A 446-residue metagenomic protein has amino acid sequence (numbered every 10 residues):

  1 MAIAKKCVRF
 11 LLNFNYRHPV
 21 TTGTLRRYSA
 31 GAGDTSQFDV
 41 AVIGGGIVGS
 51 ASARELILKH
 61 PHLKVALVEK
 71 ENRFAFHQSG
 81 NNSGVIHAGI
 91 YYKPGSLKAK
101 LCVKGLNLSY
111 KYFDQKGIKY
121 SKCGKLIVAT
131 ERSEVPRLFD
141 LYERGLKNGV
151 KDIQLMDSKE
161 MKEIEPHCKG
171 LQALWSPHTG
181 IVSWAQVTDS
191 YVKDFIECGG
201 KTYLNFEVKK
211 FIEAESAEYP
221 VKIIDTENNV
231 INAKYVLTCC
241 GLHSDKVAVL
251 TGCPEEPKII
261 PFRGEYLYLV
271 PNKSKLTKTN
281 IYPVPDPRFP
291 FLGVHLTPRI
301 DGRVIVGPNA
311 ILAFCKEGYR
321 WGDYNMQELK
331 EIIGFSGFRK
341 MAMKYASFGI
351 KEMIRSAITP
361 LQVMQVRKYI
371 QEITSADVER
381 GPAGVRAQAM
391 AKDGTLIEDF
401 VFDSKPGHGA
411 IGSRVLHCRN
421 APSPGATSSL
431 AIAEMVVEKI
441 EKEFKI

Functional and structural regions predicted by a protein language model:
G33-V48, A66: Beta1/beta-strand and adjacent pyrophosphate-binding region of the FAD-binding site in flavoprotein oxidoreductases
A51, F211-M326: Flavin-dependent oxidoreductases
I57-G80: Glycine-rich FAD pyrophosphate-binding loop
A75-G105, Q115-Y120, E160, A313-K351: Glycine-rich active-site loop/strand segments that organize a redox cofactor
G84-I164, G170, G293-V294, C315: Dinucleotide-binding Rossmann-like beta1-alpha1 core, especially the glycine-rich loop that anchors the ADP
K93-K104, V128-R137, W175-I196, Y203 (+2 more regions): Short beta-strand to alpha-helix junction loop
L174-Y235, C239-K246, L430-E441: Helical element adjacent to the flavin cofactor pocket in flavoenzyme catalytic cores
S336, M341-I446: C-terminal catalytic lobe of FAD-dependent flavoproteins
